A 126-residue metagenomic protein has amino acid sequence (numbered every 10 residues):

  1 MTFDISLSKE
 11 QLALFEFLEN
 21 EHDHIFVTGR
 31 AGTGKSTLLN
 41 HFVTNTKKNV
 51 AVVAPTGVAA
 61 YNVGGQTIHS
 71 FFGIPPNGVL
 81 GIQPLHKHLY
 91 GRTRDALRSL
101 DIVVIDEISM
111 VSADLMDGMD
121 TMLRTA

Functional and structural regions predicted by a protein language model:
M1-A126: Conserved ATP-binding/catalytic motifs of P-loop helicase motor domains
